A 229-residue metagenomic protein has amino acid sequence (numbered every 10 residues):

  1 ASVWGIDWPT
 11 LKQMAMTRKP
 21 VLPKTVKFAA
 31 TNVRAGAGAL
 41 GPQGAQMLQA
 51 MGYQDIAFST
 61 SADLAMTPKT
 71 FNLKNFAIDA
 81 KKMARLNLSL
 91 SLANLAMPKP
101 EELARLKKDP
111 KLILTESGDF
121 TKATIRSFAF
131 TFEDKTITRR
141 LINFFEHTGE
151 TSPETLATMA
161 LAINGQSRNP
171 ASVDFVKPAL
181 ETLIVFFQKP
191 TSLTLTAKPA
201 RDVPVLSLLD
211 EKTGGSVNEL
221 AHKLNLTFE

Functional and structural regions predicted by a protein language model:
A1-E229: Glycine-rich, small/hydroxylated-residue low-complexity segments
